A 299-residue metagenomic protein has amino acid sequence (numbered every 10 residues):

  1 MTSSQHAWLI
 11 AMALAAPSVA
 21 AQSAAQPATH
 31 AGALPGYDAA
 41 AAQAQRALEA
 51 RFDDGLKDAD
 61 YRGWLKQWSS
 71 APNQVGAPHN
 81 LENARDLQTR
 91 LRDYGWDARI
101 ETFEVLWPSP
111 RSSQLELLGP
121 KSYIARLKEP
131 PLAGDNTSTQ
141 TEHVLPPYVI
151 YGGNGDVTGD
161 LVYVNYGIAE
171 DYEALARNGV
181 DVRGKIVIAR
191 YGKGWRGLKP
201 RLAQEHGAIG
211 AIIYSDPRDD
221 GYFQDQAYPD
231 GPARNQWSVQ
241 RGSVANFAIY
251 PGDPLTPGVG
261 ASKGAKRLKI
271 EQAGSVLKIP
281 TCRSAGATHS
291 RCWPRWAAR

Functional and structural regions predicted by a protein language model:
M1-L9: Bacterial N-terminal signal peptides that target proteins for export
A16-A20: N-terminal signal peptide c-region/cleavage motif recognized by signal peptidases
A21-Q26: Boundary of Sec targeting at the N-terminus
A28-Q43, A47, D54, K66-I186 (+2 more regions): Noncatalytic luminal/extracellular "stalk/propeptide" segments of secretory-pathway proteins
A44, L48, F52, K57-W64 (+4 more regions): Stable alpha-helical elements in mature extracytoplasmic
T139-A174, Y250-R299: Soluble metallo-hydrolase cores and metallopeptidase-like ectodomains found primarily in the secretory/periplasmic
V164-G231: A conserved hydrophobic secondary-structure block that centers on an alpha-helix together with its immediately flanking
D216-I270, G274-K278: Short acidic, glycine/proline-enriched helix-loop-strand junctions
